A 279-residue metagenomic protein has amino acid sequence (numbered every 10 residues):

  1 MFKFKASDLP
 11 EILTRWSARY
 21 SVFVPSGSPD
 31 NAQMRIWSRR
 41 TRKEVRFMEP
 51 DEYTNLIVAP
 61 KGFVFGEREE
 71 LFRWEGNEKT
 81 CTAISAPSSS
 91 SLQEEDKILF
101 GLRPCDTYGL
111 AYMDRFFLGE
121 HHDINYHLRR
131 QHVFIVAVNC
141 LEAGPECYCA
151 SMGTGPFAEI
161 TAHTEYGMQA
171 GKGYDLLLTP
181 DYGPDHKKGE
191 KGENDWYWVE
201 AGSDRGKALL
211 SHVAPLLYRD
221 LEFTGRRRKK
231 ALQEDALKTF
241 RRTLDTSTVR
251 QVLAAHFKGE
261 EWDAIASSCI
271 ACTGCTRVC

Functional and structural regions predicted by a protein language model:
M1-V252: Iron-sulfur-associated redox domains of electron-transfer enzymes in respiratory and anaerobic energy metabolism
L253-D263: Long, contiguous internal "core" modules enriched in hydrophobic/ aromatic residues
W262-V278: Cysteine-centered iron-sulfur cluster-binding motifs in ferredoxin-type domains/subunits of redox enzymes
